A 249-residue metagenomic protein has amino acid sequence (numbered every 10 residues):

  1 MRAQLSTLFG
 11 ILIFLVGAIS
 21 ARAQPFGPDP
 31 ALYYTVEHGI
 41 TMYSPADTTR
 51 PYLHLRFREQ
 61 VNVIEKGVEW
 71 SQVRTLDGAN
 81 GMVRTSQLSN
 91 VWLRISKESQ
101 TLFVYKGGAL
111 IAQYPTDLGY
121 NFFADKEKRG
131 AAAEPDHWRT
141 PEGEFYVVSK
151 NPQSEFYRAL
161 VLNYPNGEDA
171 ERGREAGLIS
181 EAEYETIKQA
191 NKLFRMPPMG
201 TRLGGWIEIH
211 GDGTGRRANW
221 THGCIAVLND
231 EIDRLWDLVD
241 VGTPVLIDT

Functional and structural regions predicted by a protein language model:
M1-S6, P198: Positively charged n-region of N-terminal signal peptides that target proteins for export
T7-A18: Bacterial N-terminal signal peptides
I19-A23: Sec/Tat signal peptide C-region and signal peptidase I cleavage site
Q24-D29, P45, R74-I95, S99-F123 (+3 more regions): Boundary regions of SH3-family modules and the immediately adjacent low-complexity/disordered segments in eukaryotic
P45-R50, A131-A132, N229-I232: Short alpha-helix capping/helix-loop boundary micro-motifs
T48-S86: SH3/SH3-like beta-barrel superfamily modules
T49-H54, D136-H137, L235-D237: Short, surface-exposed secondary-structure edge patches
W138-P141, N151-T249: Exported/periplasmic cell-wall-interacting domains
